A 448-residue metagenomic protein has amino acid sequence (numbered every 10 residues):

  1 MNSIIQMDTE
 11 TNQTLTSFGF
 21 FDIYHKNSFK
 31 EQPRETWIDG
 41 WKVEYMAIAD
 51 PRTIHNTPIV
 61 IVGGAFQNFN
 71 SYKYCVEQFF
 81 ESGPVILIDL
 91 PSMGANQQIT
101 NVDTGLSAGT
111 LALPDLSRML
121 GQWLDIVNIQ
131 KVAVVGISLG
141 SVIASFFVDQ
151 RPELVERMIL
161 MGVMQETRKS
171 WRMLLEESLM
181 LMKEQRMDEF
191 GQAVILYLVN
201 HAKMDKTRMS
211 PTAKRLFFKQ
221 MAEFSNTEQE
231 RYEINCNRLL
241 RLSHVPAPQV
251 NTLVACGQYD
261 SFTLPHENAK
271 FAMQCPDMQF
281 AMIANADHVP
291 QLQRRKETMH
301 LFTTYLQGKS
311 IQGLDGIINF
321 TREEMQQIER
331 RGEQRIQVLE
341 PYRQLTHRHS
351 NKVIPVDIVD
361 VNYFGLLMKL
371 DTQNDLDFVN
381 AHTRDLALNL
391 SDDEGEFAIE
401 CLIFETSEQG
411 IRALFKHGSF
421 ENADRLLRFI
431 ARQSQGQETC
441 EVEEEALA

Functional and structural regions predicted by a protein language model:
M1-I59, S82-G83, Q307-R322: Alpha/beta-hydrolase fold catalytic core
W41-Q98: Conserved HGGG/HGGXW glycine-rich cap/lid loop of the alpha/beta-hydrolase fold
L87-V135: Active-site loop/oxyanion-hole signature of alpha/beta-hydrolase fold enzymes
D149, M158-Q185: Flexible "cap/lid" loop of the alpha/beta hydrolase fold
K169-W171, E189-H244: Conserved alpha/beta-hydrolase catalytic His-Asp/Glu region
P248, V254-C256: Short beta-strand/loop motif that positions the catalytic acidic residue of the alpha/beta-hydrolase fold
Q279, E297, L301-V361, L370-T372 (+1 more regions): N-terminal helix initiation/capping motif
A286-M299: Catalytic histidine-centered segment of alpha/beta-hydrolase-like enzymes
